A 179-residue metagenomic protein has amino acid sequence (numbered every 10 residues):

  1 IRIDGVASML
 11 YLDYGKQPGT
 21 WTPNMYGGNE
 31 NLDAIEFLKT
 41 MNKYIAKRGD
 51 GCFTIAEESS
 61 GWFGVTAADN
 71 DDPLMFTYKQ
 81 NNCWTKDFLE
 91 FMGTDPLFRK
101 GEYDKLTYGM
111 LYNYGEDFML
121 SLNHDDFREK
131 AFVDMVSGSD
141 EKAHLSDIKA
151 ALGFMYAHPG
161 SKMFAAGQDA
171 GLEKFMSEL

Functional and structural regions predicted by a protein language model:
I1-Y14, I55-A56: Active-site groove signature of glycoside hydrolases
Q17-S177: Conserved alpha/beta catalytic core and glycan-binding cleft of carbohydrate-active enzymes
